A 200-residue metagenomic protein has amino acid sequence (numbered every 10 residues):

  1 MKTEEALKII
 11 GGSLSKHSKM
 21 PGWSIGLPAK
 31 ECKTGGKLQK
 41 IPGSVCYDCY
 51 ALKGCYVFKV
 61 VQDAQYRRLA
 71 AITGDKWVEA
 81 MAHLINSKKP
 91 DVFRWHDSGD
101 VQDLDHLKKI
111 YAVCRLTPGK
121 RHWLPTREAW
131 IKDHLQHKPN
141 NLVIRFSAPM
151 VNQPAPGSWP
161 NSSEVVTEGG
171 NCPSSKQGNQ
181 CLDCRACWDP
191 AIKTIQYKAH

Functional and structural regions predicted by a protein language model:
M1-H200: Class I S-adenosyl-L-methionine
